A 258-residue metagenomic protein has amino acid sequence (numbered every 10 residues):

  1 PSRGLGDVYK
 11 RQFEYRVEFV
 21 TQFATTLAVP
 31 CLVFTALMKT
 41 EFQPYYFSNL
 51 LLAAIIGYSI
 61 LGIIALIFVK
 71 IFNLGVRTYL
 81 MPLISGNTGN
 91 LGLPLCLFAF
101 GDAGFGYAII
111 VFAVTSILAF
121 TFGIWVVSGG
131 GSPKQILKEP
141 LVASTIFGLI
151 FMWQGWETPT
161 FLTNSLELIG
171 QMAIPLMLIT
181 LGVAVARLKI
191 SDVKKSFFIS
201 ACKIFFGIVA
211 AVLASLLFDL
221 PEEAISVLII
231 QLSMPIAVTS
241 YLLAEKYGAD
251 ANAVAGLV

Functional and structural regions predicted by a protein language model:
P1-L5, Y9: Single conserved hydrophobic/aromatic residue that forms the stacking wall/gate of nucleotide- or nucleobase-binding
R11-T21, K39-F42, W153-I174, A184-D192: Membrane-interface junctions of multi-pass transporters
Y15-T21, Y45-L52, F72-S85, A103-V111 (+4 more regions): The feature identifies polytopic integral membrane transport proteins across all domains of life
Q22-T35, L80-A99, P140-W153, M172-L178 (+1 more regions): Small-residue-rich segments of transmembrane alpha-helices in multi-pass membrane proteins, especially helix faces
V33-E41, L80, N90-D102, A108-I109 (+3 more regions): Generic transmembrane alpha-helix signature in multi-pass membrane proteins, especially transporters/channels
L37-N49, L95-Y107, W153-T160, L213-I225: Helix-coil boundary and interhelical linker segments in multi-pass alpha-helical membrane proteins
M38-F68, N164-L168, A186-L216, S226-I230 (+1 more regions): Entry/N-cap segments of selected transmembrane alpha helices and their immediately preceding amphipathic helices
T88-I136: Hydrophobic alpha-helical segments and helix pairs
